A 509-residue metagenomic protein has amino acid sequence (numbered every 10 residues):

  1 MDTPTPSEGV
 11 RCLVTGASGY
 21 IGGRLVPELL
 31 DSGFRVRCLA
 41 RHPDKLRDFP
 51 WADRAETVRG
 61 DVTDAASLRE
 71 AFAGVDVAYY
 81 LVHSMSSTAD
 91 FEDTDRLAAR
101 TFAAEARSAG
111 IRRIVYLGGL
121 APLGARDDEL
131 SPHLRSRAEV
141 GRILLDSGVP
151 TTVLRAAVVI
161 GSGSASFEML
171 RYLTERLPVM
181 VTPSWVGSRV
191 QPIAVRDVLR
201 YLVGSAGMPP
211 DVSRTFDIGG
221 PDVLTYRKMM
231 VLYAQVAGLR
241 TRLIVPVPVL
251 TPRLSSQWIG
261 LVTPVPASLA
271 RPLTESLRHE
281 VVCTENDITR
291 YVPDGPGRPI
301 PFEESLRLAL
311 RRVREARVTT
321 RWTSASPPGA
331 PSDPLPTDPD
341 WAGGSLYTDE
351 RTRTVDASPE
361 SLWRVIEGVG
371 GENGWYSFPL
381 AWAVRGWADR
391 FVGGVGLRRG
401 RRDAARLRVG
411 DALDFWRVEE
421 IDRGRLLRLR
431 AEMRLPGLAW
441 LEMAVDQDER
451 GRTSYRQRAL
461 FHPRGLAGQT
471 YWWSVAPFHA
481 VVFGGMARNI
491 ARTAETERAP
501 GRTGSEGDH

Functional and structural regions predicted by a protein language model:
D2, P6-F34: N-terminal Rossmann NAD(P)H-binding glycine-rich loop of SDR-like oxidoreductase domains
P4, L25, S32, R126-L239 (+2 more regions): Oxidoreductase cofactor-interface core, primarily capturing Rossmann-like NAD(P)-dependent enzymes
T15, L39, L81, I114-L120 (+1 more regions): SDR active-site strand-loop-helix element
D44-A109, G119-E129: NAD(P)H-binding glycine-rich loop region in Rossmannoid oxidoreductase-like domains and their noncatalytic homologs
A206, I300-E303, R307, R311-G396 (+1 more regions): Hydrophobic ligand-binding cavity/cleft-lining segments
L250-A342, V392, D403-R406: A hydrophobic C-terminal alpha-helical subdomain
T354-W363, E367-P436, R450, S454 (+1 more regions): Glycine-rich portal/gate segments that line the openings of hydrophobic small-molecule binding cavities
A431-A480, I490: Beta-strand/loop substructures that line and gate deep hydrophobic ligand-binding cavities in soluble
